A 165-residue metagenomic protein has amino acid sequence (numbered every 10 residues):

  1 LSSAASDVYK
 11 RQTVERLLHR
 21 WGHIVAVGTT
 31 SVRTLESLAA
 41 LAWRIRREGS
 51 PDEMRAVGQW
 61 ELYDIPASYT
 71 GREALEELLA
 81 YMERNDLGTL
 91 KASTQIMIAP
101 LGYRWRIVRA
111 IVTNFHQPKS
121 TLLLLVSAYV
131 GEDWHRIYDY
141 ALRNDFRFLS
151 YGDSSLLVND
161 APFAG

Functional and structural regions predicted by a protein language model:
L1-A5: Extracellular interaction modules
S6-G165: Surface-exposed, charge/polar-rich loops and edge strands
